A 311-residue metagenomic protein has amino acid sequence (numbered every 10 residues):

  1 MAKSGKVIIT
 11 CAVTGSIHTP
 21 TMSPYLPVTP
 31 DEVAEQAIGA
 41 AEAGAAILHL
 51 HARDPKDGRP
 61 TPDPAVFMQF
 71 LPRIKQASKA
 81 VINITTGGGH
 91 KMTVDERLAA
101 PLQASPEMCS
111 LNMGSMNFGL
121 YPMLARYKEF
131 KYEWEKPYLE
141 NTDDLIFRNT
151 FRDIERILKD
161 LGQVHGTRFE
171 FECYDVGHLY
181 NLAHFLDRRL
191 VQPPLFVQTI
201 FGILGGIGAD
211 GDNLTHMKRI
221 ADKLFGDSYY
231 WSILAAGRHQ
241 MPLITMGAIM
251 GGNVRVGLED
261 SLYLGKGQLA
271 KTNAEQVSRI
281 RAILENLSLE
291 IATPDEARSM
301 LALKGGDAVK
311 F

Functional and structural regions predicted by a protein language model:
M1-Y25, K128-W134, E140: N-terminal small/glycine-rich loop or linker at the start of catalytic domains across soluble metabolic enzymes
C11, R59-I84, I157-D160, M217-G226 (+1 more regions): Alpha-helix-loop-beta-strand connector modules within alpha/beta enzyme cores
G15-A34, T86-T93, D143-R148, E170 (+3 more regions): Active-site mouth loops of central-metabolism enzymes
T21, A46-M68, I200-G205, L262-K266: Glycine-rich, proline-tolerant flexible connector loops at the mouths of alpha/beta enzymes
V33, A40, H51, C109 (+4 more regions): Conserved, mostly hydrophobic/aromatic
T61-R148: Active-site beta->alpha loop and helix N-cap motifs at the rims of alpha/beta catalytic domains
M108-L258: Catalytic alpha/beta core domains of metabolic enzymes, predominantly
Y180, R219-K223, P242-F311: Structured C-terminal cap/extension of enzyme domains
